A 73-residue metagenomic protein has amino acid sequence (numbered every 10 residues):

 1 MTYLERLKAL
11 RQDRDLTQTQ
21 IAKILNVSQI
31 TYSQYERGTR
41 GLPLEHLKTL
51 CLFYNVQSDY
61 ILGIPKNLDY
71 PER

Functional and structural regions predicted by a protein language model:
Y3, L7, Q57-S58: Hydrophobic side chains within well-formed alpha-helices
E5-I24, T49: Short basic helix-loop element that most often maps to the first helix and adjoining turn of HTH DNA-binding modules
L7, I21-A22, Y32-Y35, I61: Conserved hydrophobic/aromatic packing and binding residues within compact polymer-binding modules
D13, L62-R73: Short, charged recognition helix plus adjacent turn of helix-turn-helix-like nucleic-acid-binding domains
N26, E45-Y60: DNA major-groove recognition helix of helix-turn-helix/homeodomain DNA-binding modules
N26-G41: Recognition helix of helix-turn-helix/homeodomain-like DNA-binding domains that insert into the DNA major groove
E36, Y54, P65: DNA major-groove recognition helix of helix-turn-helix
